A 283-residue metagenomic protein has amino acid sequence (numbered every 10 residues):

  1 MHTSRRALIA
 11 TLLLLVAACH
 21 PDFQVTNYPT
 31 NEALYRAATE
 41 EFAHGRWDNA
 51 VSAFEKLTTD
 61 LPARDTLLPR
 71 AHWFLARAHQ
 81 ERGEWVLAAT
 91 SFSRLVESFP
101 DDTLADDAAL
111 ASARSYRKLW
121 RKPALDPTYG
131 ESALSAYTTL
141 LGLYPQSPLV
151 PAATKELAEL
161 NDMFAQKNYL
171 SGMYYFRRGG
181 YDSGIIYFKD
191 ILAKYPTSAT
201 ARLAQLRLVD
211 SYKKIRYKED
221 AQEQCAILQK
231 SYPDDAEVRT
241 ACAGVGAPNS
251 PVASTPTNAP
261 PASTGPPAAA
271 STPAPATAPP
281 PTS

Functional and structural regions predicted by a protein language model:
H2-S4, L13, C19-S283: Acidic, polar-rich low-complexity tracts and alpha-helical solenoid repeat scaffolds
